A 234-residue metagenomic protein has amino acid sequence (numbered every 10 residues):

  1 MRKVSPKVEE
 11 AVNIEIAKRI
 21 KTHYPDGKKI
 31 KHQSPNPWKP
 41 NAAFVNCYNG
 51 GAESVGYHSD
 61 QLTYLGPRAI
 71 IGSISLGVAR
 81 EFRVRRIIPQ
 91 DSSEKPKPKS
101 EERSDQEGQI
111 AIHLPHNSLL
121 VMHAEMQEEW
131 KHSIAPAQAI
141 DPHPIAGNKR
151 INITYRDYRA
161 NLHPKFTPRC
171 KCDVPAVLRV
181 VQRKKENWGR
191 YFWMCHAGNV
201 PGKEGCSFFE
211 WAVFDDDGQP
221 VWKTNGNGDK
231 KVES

Functional and structural regions predicted by a protein language model:
M1-S234: Non-heme Fe(II) oxygenase metal-center motifs and adjacent flexible, charged/small-residue loops
